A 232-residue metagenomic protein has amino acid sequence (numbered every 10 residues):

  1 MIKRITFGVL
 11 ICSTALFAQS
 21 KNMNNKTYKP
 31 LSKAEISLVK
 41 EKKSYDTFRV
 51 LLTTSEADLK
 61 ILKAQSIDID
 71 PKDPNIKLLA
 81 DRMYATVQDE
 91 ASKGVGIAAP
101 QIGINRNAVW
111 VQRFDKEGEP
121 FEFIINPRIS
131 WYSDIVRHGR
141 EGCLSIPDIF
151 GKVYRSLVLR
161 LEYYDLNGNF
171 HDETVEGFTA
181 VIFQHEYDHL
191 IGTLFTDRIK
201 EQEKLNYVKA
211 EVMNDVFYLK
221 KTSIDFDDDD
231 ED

Functional and structural regions predicted by a protein language model:
M1-I2, Q19: Generic N-terminal leader/processing signal
I2-G8: Sec-dependent signal peptide recognition, specifically the positively charged N-region followed immediately by
L10-I11, R113: Enrichment for repetitive, rod-forming helical segments
I11-A18: Hydrophobic h-region of N-terminal signal peptides that target proteins for export in Gram-negative bacteria
Q19-D232: Positively charged
